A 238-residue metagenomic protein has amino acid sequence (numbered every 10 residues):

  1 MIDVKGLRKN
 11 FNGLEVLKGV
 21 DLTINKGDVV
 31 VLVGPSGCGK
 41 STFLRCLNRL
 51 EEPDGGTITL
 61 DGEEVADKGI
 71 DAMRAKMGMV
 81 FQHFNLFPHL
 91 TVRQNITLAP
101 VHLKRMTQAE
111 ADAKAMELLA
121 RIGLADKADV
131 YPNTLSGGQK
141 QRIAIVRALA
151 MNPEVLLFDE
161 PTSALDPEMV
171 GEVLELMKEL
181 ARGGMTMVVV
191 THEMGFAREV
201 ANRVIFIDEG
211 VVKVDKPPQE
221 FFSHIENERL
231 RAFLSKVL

Functional and structural regions predicted by a protein language model:
M1-P218, I225: ABC family nucleotide-binding domain
F222-R231: Short glycine/proline-enriched turn or capping motifs at secondary-structure junctions
A232-L238: ABC ATPase nucleotide-binding domains
